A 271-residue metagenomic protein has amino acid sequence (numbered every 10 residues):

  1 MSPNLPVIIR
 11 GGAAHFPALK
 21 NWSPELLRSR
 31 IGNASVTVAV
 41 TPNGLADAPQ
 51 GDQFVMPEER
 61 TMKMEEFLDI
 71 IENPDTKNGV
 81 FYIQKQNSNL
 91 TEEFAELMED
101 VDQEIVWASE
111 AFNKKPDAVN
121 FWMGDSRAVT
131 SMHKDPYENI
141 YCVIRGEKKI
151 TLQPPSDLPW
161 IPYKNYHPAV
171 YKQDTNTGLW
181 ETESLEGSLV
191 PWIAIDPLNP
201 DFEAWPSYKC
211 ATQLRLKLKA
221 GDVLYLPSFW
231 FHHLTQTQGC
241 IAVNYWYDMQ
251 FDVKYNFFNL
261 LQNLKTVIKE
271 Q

Functional and structural regions predicted by a protein language model:
M1-V223, F231-Q271: N-terminal accessory scaffold of Fe(II)-dependent oxygenases
